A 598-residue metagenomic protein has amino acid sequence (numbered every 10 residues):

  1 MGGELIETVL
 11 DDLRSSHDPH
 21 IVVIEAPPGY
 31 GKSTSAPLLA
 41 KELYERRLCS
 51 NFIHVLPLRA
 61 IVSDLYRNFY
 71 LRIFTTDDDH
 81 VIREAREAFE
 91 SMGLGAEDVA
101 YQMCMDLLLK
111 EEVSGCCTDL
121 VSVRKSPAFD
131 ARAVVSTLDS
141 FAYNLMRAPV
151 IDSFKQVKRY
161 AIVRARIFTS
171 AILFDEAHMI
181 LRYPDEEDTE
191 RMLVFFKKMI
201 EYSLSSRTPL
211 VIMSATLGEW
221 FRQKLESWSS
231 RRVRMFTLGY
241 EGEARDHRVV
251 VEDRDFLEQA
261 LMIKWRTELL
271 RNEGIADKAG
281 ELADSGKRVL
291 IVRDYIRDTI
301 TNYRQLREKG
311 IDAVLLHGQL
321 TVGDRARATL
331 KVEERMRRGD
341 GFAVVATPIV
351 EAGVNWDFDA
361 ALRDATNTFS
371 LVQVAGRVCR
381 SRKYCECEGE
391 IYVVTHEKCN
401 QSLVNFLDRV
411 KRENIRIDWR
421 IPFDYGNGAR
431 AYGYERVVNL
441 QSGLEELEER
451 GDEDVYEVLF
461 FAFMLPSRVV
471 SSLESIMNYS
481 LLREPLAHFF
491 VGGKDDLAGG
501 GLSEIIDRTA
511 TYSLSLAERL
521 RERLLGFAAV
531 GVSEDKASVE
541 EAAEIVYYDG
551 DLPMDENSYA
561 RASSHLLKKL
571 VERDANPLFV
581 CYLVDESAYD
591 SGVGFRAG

Functional and structural regions predicted by a protein language model:
P19-L38: Walker A/P-loop
C49-I73, L217-F221: Conserved Walker A/P-loop ATP-binding site and its immediately adjacent core in helicase/helicase-like ATPase domains
S50-V62, L282-L306: Conserved strand-helix element at the start of the C-terminal RecA-like helicase core
D79-V150: Inter-Walker segment of RecA-like/P-loop motor cores
K110-S122, D294-R297, V314-R327, T347-E351: Conserved helicase motor
T169, E176-D246: Post-DEXD/H (motif II) to motif III coupling segment of the RecA-like Helicase ATP-binding lobe
E219-L282: Interdomain hinge/linker at the junction between the two RecA-like core domains of SF2 helicases
D284, T301, Q305-E308, H317-G323 (+3 more regions): C-terminal helicase lobe and adjacent C-terminal extensions/tails of nucleic-acid helicase motors
